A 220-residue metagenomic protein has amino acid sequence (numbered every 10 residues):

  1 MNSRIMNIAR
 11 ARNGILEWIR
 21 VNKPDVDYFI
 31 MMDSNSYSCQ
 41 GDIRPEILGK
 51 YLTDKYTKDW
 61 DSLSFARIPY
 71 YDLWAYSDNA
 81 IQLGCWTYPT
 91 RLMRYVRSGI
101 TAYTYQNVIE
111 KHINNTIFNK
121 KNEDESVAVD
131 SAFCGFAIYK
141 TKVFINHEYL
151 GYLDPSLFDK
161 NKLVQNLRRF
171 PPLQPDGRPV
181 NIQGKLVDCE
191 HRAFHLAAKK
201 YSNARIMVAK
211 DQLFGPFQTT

Functional and structural regions predicted by a protein language model:
M1-D27, M31-M32: Active-site-proximal specificity loops/subdomain of glycosyltransferases
I8, A132, K185-L196: Conserved glycosyltransferase catalytic-site signature
R10, G14, E46-K50, A193: Alpha-helical elements of Rossmann-like donor-binding domains used by nucleotide-donor carbohydrate transfer enzymes
P24-G41, L213-F214: Short, internal active-site loops enriched in acidic
P24-V26, T57-D61, N203-A204: Short, high-confidence coil segments that cap the C-terminus of an alpha-helix and link into the following beta-strand
I30-M31, S62-F65, I206-A209: A structural signal for short, well-ordered beta-strand segments and their strand-loop junctions that often border
S36-L163, P171-L173: Conserved catalytic core of nucleotide-sugar-dependent glycosyltransferases
K142, H147-Y152, F170-D188, K200-T220: Active-site donor/metal-binding and catalytic loop motifs of nucleotide-sugar-dependent glycosylation enzymes
